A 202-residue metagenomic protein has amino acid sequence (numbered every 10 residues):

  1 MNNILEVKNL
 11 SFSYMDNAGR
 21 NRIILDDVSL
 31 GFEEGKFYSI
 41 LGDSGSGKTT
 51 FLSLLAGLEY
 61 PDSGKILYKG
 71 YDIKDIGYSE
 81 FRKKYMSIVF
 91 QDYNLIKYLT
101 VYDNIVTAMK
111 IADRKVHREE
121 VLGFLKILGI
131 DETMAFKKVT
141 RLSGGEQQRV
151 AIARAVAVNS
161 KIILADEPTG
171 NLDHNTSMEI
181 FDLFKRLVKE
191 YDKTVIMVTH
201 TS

Functional and structural regions predicted by a protein language model:
A56: Helix-to-loop junction immediately C-terminal to a conserved catalytic motif
G64-D72: Conserved ABC transporter NBD signature motif
I73-S87: ABC ATPase NBD coupling module
V116-T133: Conserved ABC ATPase "signature" region
K138-L142, E146-Q148: Conserved ABC ATPase signature
N159: Conserved catalytic motifs of ABC-family nucleotide-binding domains
I163-D166: Catalytic Walker B motif of ABC-type/P-loop ATPase nucleotide-binding domains
